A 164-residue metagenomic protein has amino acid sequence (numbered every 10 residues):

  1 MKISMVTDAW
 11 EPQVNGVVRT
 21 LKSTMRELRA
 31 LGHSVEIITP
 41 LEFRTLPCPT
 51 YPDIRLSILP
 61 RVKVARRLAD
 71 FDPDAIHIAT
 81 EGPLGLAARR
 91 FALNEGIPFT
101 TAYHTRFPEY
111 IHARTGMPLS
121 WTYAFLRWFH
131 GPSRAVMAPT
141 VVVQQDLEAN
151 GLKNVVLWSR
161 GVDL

Functional and structural regions predicted by a protein language model:
M1-R44, F71: N-terminal subdomain of nucleotide-sugar transferases
L31, F91-E95: Helix C-cap/helix->beta junction micro-motif
P40-F71, I78, P118: A short, charged, and often flexible helix/loop element on the N-terminal side of the glycosyltransferase catalytic
L41, V142, G161: Carbohydrate-associated surface elements
V64-G85, E95-T100: Short N-terminal targeting/anchoring amphipathic segment
T80, T140-V141: Helix N-cap/beta->alpha junction signal
P98-T100, E109-W128, M137-A138, L164: Nucleotide-sugar donor phosphate/pyrophosphate-binding loop at the beta->alpha transition of glycosyltransferases
S133-T140, V156-L157: A short beta-strand/loop micro-motif in the catalytic core of glycosyltransferases that engages the nucleotide-sugar
